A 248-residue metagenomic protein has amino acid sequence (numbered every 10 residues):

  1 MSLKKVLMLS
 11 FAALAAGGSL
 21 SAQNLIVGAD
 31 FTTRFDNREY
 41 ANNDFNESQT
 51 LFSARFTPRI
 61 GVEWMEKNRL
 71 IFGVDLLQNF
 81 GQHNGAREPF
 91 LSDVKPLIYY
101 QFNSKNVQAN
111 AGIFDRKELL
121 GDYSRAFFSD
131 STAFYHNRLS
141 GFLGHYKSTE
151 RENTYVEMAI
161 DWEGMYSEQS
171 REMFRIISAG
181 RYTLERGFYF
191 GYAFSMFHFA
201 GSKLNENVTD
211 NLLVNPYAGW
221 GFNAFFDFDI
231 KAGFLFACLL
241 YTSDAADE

Functional and structural regions predicted by a protein language model:
A22-E39, L70, A109, A232: Transmembrane beta-strand segments of Gram-negative outer membrane beta-barrel proteins
L25, E66-F72, N106-N110, E150-M158 (+2 more regions): Repeated loop/turn-to-beta-strand initiation elements of outer-membrane beta-barrel proteins
F31-E39, W64, V74-F80, S104 (+5 more regions): Transmembrane beta-strands of outer-membrane beta-barrel pores
R34-R55, H83-A86: Surface-exposed strand-loop-strand hairpins of Gram-negative outer-membrane beta-barrel proteins
Y40, Q108-R181, M196-H198: Surface-exposed coil loops of outer-membrane beta-barrel proteins
S48-F56, F90-P96, H136-F142, S170-I176 (+2 more regions): Residues that define the transmembrane beta-barrel architecture of outer-membrane proteins
F56-V62, I98-F102, F142-Y146, S178-Y182 (+2 more regions): Residues on the lipid-exposed face of transmembrane beta-strands in outer-membrane beta-barrel proteins
Y241-E248: Conserved small/polar residues in nucleotide/adenosyl-binding loops
